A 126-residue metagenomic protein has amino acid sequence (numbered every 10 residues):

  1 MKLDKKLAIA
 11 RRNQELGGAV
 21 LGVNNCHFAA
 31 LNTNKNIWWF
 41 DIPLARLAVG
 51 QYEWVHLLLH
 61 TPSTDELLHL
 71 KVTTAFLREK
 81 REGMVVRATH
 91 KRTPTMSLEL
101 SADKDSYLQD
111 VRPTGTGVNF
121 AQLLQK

Functional and structural regions predicted by a protein language model:
M1-H27: N-terminal "first-domain core" detector
A8-R12, N36-W39, T89-K91: Short, solvent-exposed secondary-structure boundary motifs
Q14-A19, G50-E53, R78-M84: Structural alpha-beta junctions
F28-T33: N-terminal interaction modules that seed assembly of large macromolecular complexes
N34-L67: Catalytic cores of nucleic-acid endonucleases
L68-F76: "Short basic amphipathic alpha-helical interaction patches in structured regions
A75-K126: Non-catalytic C-terminal interaction segments of nucleic acid-processing enzymes
